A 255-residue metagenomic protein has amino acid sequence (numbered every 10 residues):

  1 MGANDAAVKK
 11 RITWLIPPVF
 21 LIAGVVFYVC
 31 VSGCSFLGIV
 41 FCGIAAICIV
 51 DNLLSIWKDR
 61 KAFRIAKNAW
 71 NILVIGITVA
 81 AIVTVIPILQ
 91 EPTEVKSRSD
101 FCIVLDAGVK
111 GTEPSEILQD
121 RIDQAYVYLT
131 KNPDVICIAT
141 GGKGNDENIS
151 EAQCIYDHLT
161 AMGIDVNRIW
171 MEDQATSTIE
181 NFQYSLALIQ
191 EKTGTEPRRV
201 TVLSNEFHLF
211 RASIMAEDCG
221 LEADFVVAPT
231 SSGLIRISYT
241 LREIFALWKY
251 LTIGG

Functional and structural regions predicted by a protein language model:
M1-T13: Generic N-terminal amphipathic/basic segments
D5-A7, S55-A69: Membrane-interface helix-boundary motifs at transmembrane edges
K10-I56: Membrane-embedded alpha-helical segments of integral membrane proteins
I16-V19, I72-V79, L241, F245: Lipid-exposed faces of alpha-helical membrane segments in multi-pass integral membrane proteins
S55-D59, I88-E94, I253-G254: Perimembrane helix-loop junctions in membrane proteins
R64-I86: Internal/C-terminal transmembrane anchor helices
I82-T240: A structural signal for short, hydrophobic/glycine-enriched beta-strand patches
R236-G255: A transmembrane-helix-recognition feature enriched in membrane-embedded lipid enzymes and envelope glyco-/phospholipid
